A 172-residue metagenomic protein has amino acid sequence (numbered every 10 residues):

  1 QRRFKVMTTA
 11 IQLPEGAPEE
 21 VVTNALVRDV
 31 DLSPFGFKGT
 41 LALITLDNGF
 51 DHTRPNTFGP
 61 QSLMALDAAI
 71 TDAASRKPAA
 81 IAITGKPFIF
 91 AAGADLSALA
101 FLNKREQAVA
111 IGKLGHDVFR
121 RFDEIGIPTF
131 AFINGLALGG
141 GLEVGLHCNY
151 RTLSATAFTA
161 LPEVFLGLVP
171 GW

Functional and structural regions predicted by a protein language model:
R3-T84, R120: Conserved CoA-thioester-binding segment of acyl-CoA-metabolizing enzymes
G39-T45, L63-E106, D117-F132, S154-F158: A structural preference for short, pocket-lining loop segments at secondary-structure junctions
L46-F50, N103, E163: Short, histidine-centered active-site or binding-site loop motifs used for metal coordination, general acid-base
H52-N56, A100, A108: A generic structural signal for short coil/turn motifs at secondary-structure boundaries
T53, A91, G139-G140: Residues that form or flank phosphate/diphosphate-binding pockets in enzymes that use nucleotide phosphates
F122-L166: Glycine-rich beta-to-alpha active-site loop
